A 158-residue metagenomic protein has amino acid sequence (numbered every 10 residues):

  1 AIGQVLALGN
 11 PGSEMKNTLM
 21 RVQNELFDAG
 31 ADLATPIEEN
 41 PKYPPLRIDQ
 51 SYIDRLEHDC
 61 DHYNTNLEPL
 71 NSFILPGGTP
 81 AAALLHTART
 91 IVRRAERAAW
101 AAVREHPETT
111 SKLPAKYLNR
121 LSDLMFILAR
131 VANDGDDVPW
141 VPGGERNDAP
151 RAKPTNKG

Functional and structural regions predicted by a protein language model:
A1-G158: Phosphate/pyrophosphate-binding loop motifs in nucleotide- or prenyl diphosphate-using proteins
